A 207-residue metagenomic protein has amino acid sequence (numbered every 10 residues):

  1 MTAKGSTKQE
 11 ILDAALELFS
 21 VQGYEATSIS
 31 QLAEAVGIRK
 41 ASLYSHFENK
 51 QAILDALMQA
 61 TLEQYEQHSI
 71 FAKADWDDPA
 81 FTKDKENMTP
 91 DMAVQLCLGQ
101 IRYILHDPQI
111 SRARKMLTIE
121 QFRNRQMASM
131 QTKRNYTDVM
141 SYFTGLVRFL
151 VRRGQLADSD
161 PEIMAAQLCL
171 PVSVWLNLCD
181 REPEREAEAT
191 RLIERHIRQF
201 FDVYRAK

Functional and structural regions predicted by a protein language model:
M1-S6, W76-D77: N-terminal intrinsically disordered/low-complexity leader segments
E10, A14, L18-A60: Helix-turn-helix
L16, S20, Y24, L62 (+9 more regions): Short amphipathic alpha-helical interface segments enriched in basic and hydrophobic/aromatic residues, used as
T27-S28, Q109-A113, S159-I163, E188: Alpha-helix N-cap and coil->helix boundary residues
K50, L57, T61, Y65 (+6 more regions): Hydrophobic/aromatic residues within well-ordered alpha-helical segments
A56, S69-D107, M164-A165: Hydrophobic alpha-helical connector segments
L105-T118, F122-R152: Amphipathic alpha-helical packing segments from all-alpha helical-bundle domains
S129-K133, T137, V147-R198: Hydrophobic/aromatic-rich alpha-helical bundle segments in the mid-to-C-terminal region
